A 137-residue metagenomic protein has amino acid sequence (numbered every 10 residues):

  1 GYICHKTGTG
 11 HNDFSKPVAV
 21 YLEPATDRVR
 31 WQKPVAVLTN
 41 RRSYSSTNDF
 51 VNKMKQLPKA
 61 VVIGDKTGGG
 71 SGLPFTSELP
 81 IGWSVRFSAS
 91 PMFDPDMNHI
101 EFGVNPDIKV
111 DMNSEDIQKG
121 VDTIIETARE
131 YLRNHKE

Functional and structural regions predicted by a protein language model:
G1-P34, G72-T76, A89-F93, H99-I100: Gly/Ser/Thr-rich loop/hinge elements
K6-T7, L38-R42, G64-T67, S88-S90: Active-site-proximal beta-strand/loop segments in catalytic clefts of secreted hydrolases
V29, R41-S45, E115-T123: Soluble non-cytosolic domains of exported or imported proteins
Q32-P34, P58-V61, H135: Loop/turn elements at helix/coil->beta-strand transitions in domains of secreted/extracellular proteins
V35, M54, M97, A128: Terminal peptide-recognition signature
Y44, L57-G70: Short, well-structured beta-strand/strand-turn elements
S46-F50, K59, G120-A128: Stable alpha-helical elements in mature extracytoplasmic
P106-E137: Low-complexity, Gly/Ser/Thr/Pro-rich intrinsically disordered linker/tail segments
